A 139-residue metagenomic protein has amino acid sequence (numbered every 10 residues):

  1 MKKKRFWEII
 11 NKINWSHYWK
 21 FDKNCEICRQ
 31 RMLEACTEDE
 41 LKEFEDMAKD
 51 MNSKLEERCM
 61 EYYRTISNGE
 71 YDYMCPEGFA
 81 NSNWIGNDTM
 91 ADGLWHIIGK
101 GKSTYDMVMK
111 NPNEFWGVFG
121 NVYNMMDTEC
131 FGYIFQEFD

Functional and structural regions predicted by a protein language model:
M1-E43: N-terminal, charge-rich interaction modules
R29-D127: Core of folded catalytic or high-affinity ligand/protein-binding domains in predominantly eukaryotic proteins
D127-D139: Helix-rich interaction surfaces within compact, conserved domain-sized segments that mediate assembly or partner
